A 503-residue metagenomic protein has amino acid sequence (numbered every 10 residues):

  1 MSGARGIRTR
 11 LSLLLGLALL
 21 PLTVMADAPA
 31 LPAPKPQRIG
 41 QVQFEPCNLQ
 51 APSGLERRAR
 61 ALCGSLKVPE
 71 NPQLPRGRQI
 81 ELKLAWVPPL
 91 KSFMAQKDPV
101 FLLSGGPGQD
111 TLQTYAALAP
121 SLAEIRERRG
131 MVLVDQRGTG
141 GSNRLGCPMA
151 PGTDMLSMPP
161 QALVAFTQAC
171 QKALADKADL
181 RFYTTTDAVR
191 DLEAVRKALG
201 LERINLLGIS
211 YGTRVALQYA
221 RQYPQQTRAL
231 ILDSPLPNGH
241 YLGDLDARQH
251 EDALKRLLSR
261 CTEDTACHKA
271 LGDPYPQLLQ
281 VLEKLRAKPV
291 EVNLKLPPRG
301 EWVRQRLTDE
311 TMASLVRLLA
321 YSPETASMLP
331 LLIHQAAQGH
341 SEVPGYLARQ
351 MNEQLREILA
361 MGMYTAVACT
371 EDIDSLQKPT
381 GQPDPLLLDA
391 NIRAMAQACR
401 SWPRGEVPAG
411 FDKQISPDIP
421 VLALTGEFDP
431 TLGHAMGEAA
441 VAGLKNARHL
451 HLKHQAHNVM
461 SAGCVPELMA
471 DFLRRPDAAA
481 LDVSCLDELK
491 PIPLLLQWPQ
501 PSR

Functional and structural regions predicted by a protein language model:
S2-L14: Bacterial N-terminal signal peptides that target proteins for export
I7, V24-M25: Short hydrophobic transmembrane-like helices used for membrane targeting/insertion
S12-T23: Bacterial N-terminal signal peptides
P29-T308, A366-R503: Gly/Pro-rich cap/lid or specificity-loop segments adjacent to the active site
T262-A360: Alpha/beta-hydrolase-fold enzymes
